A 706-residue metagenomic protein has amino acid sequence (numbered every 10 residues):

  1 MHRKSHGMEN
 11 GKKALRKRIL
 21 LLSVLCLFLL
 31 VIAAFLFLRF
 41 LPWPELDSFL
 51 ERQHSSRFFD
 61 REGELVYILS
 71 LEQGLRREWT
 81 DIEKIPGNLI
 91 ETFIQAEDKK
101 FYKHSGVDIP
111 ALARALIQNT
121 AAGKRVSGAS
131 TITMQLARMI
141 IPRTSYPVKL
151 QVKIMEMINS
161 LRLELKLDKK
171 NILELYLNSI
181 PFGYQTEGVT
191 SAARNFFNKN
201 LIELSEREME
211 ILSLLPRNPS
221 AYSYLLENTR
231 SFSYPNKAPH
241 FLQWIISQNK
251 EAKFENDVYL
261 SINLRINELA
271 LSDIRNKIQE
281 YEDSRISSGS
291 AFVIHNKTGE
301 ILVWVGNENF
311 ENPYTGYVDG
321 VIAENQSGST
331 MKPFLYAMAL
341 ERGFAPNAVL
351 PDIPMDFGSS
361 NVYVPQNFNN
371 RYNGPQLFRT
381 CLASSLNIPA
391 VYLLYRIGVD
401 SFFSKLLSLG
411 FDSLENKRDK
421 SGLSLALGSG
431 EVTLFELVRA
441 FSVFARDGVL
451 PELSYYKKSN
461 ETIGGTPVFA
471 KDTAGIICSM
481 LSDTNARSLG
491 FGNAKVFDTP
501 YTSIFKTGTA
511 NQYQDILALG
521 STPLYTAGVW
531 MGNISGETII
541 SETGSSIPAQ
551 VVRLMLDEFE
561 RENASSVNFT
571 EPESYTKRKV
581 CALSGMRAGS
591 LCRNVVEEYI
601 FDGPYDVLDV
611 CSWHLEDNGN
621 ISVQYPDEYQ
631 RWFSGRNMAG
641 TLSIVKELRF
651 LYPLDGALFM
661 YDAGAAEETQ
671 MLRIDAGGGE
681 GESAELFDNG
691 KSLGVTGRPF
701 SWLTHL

Functional and structural regions predicted by a protein language model:
H2-R61, T120: N-terminal type II signal-anchor transmembrane helix that functions as the membrane-insertion/stop-transfer segment
M8-G11, Y234-K237, P354, G358-N361 (+2 more regions): Soluble, non-transmembrane domains of envelope/secretory-pathway proteins that act on or interact with carbohydrate
L30-V31, F35, K124-E268, S272 (+3 more regions): Non-catalytic, structured segments within soluble enzyme domains
A33-E51, S205, L264-H295, R379-L382 (+1 more regions): Beta-lactamase-like hydrolase cores
S55-L69, I85, I245, S284-P313 (+2 more regions): A short, well-structured edge-of-sheet supersecondary motif
A121-S145, N236-K250, F344-F402, L450 (+1 more regions): Conserved catalytic neighborhood of penicillin-recognizing serine enzymes
E203, P216-L225, F254-I266, N312-D356 (+4 more regions): Active-site loop and adjoining helix of the penicillin-binding protein/serine DD-peptidase-beta-lactamase fold
L260-D283, F292-H295, W304, E311-A323 (+4 more regions): A penicillin-recognizing enzyme superfamily signal
